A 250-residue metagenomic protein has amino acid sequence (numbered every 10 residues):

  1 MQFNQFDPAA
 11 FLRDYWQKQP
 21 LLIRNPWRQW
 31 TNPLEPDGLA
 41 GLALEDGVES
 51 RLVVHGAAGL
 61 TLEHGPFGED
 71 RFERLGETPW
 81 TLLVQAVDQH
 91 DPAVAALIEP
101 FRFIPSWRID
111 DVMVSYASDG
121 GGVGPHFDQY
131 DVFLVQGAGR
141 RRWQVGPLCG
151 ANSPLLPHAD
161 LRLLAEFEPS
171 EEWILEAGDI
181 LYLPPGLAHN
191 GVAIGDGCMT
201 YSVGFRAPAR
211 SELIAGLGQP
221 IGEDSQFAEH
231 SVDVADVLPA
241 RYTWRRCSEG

Functional and structural regions predicted by a protein language model:
M1-D14, R28-D179, L187-L238, W244: Active-site region of the double-stranded beta-helix
Y242-G250: Intrinsically disordered terminal extensions flanking catalytic oxygenase cores
